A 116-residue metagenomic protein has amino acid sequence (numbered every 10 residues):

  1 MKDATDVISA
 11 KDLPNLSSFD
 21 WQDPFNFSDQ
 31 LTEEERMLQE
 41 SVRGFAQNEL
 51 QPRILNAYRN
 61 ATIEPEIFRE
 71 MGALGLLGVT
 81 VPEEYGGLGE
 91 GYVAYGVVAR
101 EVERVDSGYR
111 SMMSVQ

Functional and structural regions predicted by a protein language model:
M1-E34: Intrinsic disorder at enzyme termini
K2-N15, G44, N48, G75 (+2 more regions): Alpha-helix capping/hinge segments and adjacent helical runs
K11, D20-Q22, N26, Y58 (+2 more regions): Residue-level signal for pocket-adjacent positions within structured domains
D29-L50: Mature N-terminal segment immediately following signal peptide/propeptide cleavage in secreted/periplasmic
Q39, T62-E66, G87-Y95: A structural motif shared across PLP-dependent enzymes of the aminotransferase-like
P52-A73: Short secondary-structure junction/hinge motifs that connect adjacent elements
A73-Q116: Internal helix-loop-helix
